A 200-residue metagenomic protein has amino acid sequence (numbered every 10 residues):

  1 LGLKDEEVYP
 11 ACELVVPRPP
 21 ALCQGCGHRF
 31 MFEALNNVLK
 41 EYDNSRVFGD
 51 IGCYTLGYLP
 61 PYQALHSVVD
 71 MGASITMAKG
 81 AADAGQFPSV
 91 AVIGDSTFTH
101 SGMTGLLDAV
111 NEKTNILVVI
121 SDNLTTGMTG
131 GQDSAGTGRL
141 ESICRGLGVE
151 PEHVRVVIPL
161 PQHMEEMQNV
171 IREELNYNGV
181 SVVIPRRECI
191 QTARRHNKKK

Functional and structural regions predicted by a protein language model:
G2-I75, A84: Active-site diphosphate/adenylate-binding microenvironment
E6-A11, P20-A21, F87, D133-V170: Conserved thiamine diphosphate
P10-P19, Y54-Q63, F87, S121-G130 (+2 more regions): Gly-rich Lys/Arg/Thr-decorated short loops/hinges at beta-loop-alpha junctions or inter-strand turns that position
V16, P20-H28, A64-M71, V92 (+3 more regions): Hydrophobic alpha-helical scaffolding
P19-L22, G27-A34, D43, A73 (+5 more regions): General structural feature for long, well-ordered alpha-helical segments within catalytic domains of soluble enzymes
A34-N36, L56-Q63, S101-G105, N111 (+3 more regions): Short acidic, glycine/serine/threonine-rich loops at helix termini
R46-T126: Thiamine diphosphate
P151-K199: Structural signature of the thiamine diphosphate
